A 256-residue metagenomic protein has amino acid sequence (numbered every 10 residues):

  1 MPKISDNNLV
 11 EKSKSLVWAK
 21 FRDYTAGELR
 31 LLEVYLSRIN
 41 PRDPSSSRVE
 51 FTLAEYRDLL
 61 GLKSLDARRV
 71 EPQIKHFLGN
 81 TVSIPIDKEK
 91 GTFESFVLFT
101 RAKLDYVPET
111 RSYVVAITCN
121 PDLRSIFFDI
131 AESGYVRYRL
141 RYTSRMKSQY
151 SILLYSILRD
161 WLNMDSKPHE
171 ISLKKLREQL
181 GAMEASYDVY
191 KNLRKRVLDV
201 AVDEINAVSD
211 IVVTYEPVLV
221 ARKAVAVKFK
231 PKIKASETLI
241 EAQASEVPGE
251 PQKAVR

Functional and structural regions predicted by a protein language model:
M1-R256: Charged, alpha-helix-forming regions
